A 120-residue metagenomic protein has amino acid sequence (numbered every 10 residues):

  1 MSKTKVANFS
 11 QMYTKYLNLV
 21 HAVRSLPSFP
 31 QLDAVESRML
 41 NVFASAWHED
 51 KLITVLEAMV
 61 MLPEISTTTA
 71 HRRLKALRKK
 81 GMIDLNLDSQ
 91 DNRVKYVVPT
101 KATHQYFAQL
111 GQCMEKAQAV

Functional and structural regions predicted by a protein language model:
M1-P30: N-terminal leader segment of winged-helix/HTH proteins
K15, L19-R24, A108-V120: Amphipathic alpha-helical dimerization/coiled-coil segments that flank or bridge DNA-binding/regulatory modules
F29-R38: Short helix-coil-helix linker/hinge
E49-M61: Short acidic, hydrophobic short linear motifs in intrinsically disordered regions
T67-T68: Key DNA-contact positions within bacterial/archaeal DNA-binding proteins
H71-K75: Short, hydrophobic-biased segments on the C-terminal half of alpha helices that form "recognition helices"
R78-D88: A short, conserved structural fragment
D88-G111: Short, cationic-aromatic polyanion-contact patches
